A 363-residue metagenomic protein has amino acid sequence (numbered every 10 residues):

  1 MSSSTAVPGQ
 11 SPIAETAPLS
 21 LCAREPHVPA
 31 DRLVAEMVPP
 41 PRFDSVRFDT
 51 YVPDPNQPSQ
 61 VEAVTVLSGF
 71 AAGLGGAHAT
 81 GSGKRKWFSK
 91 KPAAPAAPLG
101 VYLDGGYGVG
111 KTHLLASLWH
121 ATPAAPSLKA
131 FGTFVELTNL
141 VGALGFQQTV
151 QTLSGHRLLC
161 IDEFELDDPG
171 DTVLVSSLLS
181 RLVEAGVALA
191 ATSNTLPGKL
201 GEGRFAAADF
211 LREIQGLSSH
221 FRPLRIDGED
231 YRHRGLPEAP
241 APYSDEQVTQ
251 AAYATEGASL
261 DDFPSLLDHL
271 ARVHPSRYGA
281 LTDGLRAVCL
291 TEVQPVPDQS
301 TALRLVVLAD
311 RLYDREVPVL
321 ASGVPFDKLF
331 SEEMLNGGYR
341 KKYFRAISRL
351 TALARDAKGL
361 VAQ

Functional and structural regions predicted by a protein language model:
M1-K91, S219, R225: A short, basic N-terminal segment
V101-L103: Hydrophobic anchor at the beta1->P-loop junction of P-loop NTPases
K111: Conserved lysine of the Walker
L114, L118: Hydrophobic positions on the alpha1 helix immediately C-terminal to the Walker A/P-loop
A121-G155: AAA+/P-loop NTPase substrate/partner-engagement loops
G142-L189: Conserved nucleotide-sensing/catalytic segment adjacent to the nucleotide-binding pocket in NTP-handling enzymes
T255-D314: Conserved helicase/translocase motor-coupling segment
V288-Q363: Terminal-proximal interaction/regulatory segments of ATP-powered molecular machines
